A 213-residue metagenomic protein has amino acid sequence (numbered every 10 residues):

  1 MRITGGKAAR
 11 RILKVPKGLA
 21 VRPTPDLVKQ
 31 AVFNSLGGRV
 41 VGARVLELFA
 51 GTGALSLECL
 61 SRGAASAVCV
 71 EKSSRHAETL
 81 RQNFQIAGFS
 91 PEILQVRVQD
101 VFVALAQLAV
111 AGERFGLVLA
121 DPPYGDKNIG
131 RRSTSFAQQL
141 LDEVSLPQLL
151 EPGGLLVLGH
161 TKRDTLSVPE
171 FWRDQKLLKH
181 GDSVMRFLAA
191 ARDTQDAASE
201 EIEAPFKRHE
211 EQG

Functional and structural regions predicted by a protein language model:
M1-G213: Class I S-adenosyl-L-methionine-dependent methyltransferase catalytic core
